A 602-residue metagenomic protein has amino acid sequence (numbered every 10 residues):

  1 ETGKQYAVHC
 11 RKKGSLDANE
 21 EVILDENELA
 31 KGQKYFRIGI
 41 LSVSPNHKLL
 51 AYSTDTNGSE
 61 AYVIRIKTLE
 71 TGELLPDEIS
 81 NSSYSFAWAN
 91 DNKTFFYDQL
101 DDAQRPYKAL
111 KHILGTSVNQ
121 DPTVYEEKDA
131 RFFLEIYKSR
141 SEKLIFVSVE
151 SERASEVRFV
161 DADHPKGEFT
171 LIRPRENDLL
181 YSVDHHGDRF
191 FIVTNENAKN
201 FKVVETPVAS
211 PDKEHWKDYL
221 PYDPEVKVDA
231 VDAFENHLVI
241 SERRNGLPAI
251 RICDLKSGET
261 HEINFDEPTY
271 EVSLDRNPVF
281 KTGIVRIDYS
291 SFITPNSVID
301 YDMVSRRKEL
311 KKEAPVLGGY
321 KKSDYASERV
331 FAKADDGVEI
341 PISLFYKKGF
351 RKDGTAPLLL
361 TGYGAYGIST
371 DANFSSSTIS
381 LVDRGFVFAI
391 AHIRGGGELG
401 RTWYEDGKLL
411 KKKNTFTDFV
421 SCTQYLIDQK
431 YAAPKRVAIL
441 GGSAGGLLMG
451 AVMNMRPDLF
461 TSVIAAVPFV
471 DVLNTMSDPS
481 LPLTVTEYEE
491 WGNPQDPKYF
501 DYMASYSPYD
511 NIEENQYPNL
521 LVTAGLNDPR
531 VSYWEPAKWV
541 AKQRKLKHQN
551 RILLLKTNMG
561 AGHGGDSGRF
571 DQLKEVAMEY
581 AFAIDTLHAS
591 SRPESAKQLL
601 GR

Functional and structural regions predicted by a protein language model:
E1-A7, A30-Y35, T54-V63, E78-S82 (+7 more regions): A flexible loop/linker signature enriched in serine peptidases of the S9 family
E1-S42, S53, F132-H185, D218 (+7 more regions): Non-catalytic accessory segments flanking enzyme active sites
I23-S44, Y52-A61, E70-L75, D266 (+7 more regions): Cap/lid segment of the alpha/beta-hydrolase catalytic domain
S44-N46, A89-D91, S139, H186 (+1 more regions): Structural WD40 beta-propeller signal
H47-A51, F95, I145, F190-I192 (+2 more regions): Hydrophobic beta-strand positions that form the internal "hydrophobic ladder" of WD40/Gbeta-like beta-propeller blades
A61, Q99-D102, P106-L114, D121-T123 (+7 more regions): Beta-propeller blade termini and top-face loops
I66-N90, L114: Core domains of intracellular innate-immunity/apoptotic signalosomes
I390-R602: Active-site-proximal cap/loop segments of hydrolase catalytic domains
